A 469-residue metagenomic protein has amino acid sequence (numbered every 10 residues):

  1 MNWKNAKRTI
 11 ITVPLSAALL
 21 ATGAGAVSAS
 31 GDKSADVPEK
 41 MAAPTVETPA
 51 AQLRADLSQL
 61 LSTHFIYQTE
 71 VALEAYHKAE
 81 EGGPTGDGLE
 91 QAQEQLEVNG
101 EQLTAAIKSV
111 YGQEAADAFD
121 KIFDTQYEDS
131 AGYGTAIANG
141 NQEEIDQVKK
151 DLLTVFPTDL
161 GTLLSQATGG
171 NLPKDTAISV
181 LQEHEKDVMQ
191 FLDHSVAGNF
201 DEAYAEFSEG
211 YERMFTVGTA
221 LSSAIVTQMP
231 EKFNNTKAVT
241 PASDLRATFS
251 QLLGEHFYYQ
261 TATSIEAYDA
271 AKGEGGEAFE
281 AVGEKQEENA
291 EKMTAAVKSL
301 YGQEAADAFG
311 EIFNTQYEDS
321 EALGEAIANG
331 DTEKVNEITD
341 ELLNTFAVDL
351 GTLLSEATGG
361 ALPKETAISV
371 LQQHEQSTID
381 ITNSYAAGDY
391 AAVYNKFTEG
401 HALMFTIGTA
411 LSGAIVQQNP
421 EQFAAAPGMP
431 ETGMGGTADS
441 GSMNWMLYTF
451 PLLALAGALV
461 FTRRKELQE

Functional and structural regions predicted by a protein language model:
M1-P14, N444, T462-E469: Bacterial Sec-dependent N-terminal signal peptides
V13-G23, A454-L455, L459: Hydrophobic core
L20-M41, G436-S442, R464: Sec-dependent signal peptide cleavage junction
S34-E94, K232-E284: Immediate post-signal-peptide N-terminus of mature secreted/exported proteins
Q68-A118, I122-S165, Q260-L354: Alpha-helical segments in soluble extracytoplasmic regions
D117-A138, N171-V196, E255, D307-A328 (+1 more regions): Long, amphipathic, charge-rich alpha-helical segments that form helical bundles/coiled-coils
G413-G441: C-terminal low-complexity, Ser/Thr- and acidic/Pro-rich disordered "stalk" regions positioned immediately N-terminal
M443-K465: A cross-kingdom C-terminal cell-surface attachment/processing module
